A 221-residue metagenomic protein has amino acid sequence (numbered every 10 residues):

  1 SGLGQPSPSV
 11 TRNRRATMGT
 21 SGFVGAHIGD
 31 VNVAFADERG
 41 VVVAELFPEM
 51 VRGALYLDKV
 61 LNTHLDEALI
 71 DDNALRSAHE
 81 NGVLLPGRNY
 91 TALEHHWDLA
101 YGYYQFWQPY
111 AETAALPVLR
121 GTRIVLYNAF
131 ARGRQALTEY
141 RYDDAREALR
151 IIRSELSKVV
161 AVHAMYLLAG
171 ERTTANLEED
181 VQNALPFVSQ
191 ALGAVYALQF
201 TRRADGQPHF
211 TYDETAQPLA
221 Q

Functional and structural regions predicted by a protein language model:
S1-Q221: Mature extracytoplasmic or organellar-lumen-exposed domains after removal of signal/transit peptides
